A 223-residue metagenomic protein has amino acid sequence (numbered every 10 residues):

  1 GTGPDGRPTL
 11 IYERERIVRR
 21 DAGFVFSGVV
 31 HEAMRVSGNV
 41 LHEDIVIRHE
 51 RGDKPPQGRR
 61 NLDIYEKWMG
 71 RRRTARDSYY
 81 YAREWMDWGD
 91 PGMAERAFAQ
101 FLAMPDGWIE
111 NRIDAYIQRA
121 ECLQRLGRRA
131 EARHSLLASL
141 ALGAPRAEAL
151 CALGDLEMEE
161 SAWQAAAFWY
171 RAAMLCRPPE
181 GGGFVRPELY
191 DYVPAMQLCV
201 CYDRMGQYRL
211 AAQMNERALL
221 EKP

Functional and structural regions predicted by a protein language model:
G1-R96: Catalytic-site signature of metal-activated, phosphate-bearing donor transferases, centered on the GT-A/GT-A-like
W68, F101, A138-S139, A173 (+1 more regions): Canonical positions in the second alpha-helix
R72-R73, D106, E110, A144 (+2 more regions): Short coil turns that delineate tetratricopeptide repeat
R76, E110-D114, E148, V193: Start-of-helix register in tetratricopeptide repeats
